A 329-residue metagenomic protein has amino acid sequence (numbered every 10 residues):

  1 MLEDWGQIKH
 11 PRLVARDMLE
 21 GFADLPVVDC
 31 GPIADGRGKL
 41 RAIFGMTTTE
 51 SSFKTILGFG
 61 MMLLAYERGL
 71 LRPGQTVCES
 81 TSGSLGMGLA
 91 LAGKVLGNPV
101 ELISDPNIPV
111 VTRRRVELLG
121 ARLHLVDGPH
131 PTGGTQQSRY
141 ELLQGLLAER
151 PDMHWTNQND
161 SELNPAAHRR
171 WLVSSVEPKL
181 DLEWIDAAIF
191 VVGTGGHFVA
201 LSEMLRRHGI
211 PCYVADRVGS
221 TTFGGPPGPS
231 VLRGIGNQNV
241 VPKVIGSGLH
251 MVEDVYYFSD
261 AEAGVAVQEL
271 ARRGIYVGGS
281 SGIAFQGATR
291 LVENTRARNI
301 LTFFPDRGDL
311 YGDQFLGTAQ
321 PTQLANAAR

Functional and structural regions predicted by a protein language model:
M1-R329: PLP-dependent amino-acid enzyme catalytic core
